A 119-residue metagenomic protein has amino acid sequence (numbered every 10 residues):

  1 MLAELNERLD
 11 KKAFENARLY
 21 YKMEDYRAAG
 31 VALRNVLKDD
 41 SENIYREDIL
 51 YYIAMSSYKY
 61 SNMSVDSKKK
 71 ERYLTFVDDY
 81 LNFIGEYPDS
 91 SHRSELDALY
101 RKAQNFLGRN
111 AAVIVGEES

Functional and structural regions predicted by a protein language model:
M1-S119: Acidic, polar-rich low-complexity tracts and alpha-helical solenoid repeat scaffolds
